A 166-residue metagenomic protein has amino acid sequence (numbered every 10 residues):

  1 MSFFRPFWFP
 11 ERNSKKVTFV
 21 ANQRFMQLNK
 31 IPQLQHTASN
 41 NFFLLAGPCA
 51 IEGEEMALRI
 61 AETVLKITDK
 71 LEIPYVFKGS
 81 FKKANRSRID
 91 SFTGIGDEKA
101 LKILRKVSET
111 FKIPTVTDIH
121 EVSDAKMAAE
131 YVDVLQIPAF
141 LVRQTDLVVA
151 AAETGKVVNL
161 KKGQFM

Functional and structural regions predicted by a protein language model:
N13-V17, N22: Polybasic, lysine-rich low-complexity intrinsically disordered segments
R24-L44: N-terminal amphipathic alpha-helix/helix-capping segment at the start of soluble metabolic enzymes
S39-F43, L71-Y75, F111-T115, Y131-D133 (+1 more regions): Short, well-ordered coil/turn segments that N-cap beta-strands
G47, F77, A128, L160: Conserved, mostly hydrophobic/aromatic
P48-M56, V76-D97: Glycine-rich, proline-tolerant flexible connector loops at the mouths of alpha/beta enzymes
F92-T115, A151, G155-V157: Alpha-helix-loop-beta-strand connector modules within alpha/beta enzyme cores
G96, I113-E121, D133-T145, V157-M166: Catalytic beta/alpha-barrel core
